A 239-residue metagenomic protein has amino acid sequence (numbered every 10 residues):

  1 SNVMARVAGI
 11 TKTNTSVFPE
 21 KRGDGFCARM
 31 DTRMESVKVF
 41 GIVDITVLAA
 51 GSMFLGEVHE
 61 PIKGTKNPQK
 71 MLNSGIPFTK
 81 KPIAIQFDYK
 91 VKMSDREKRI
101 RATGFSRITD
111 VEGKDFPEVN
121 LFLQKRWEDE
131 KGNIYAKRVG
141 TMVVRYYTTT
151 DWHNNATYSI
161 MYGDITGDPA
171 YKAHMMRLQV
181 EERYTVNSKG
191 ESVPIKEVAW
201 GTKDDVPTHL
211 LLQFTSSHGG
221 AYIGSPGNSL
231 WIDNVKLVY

Functional and structural regions predicted by a protein language model:
S1-Q86, E112-G163, A173-V238: Aromatic (Trp/Tyr/Phe) and Gly/Pro-enriched flexible surface segments
V91-K98, T109-K114, E128: Extended, low-complexity, turn-rich repeat/linker tracts enriched in Gly/Pro/Ser/Thr and Asp/Glu that occur
E97, I165-A173: Substrate-binding/catalytic groove segments of enzymes that remodel or degrade extracellular structural polymers
E97-A102, G132-N133: A short secondary-structure junction signal
T103-T109: Short, conserved, GDST-rich strand-edge loop motifs in beta-rich repeat architectures
